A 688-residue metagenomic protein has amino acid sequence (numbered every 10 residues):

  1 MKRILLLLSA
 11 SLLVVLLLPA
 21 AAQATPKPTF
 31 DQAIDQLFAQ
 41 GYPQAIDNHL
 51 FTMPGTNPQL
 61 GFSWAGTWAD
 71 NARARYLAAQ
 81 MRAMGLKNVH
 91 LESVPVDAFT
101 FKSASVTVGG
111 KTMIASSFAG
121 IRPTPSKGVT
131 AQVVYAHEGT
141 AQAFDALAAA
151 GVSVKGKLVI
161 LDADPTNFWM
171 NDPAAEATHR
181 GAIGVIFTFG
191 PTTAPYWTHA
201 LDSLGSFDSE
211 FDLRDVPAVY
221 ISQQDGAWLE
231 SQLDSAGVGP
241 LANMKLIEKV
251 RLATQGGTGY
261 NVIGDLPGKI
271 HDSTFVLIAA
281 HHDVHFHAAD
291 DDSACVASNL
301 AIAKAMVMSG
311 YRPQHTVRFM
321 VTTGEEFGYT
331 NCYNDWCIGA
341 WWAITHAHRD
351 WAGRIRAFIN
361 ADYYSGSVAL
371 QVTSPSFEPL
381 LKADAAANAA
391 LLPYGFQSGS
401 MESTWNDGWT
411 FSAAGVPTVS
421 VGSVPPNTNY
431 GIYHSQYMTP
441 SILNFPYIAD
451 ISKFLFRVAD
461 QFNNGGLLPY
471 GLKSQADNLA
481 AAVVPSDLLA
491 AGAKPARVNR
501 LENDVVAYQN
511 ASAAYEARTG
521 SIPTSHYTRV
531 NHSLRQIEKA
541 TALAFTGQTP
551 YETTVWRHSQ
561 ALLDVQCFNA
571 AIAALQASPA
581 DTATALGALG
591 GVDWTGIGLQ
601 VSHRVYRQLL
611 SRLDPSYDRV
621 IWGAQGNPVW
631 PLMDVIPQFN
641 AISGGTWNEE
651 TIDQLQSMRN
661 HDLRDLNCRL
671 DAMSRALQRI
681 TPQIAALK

Functional and structural regions predicted by a protein language model:
L8-L17: Bacterial N-terminal signal peptides
P28-T29, T112-L147, S206-A289, L300-Y311: Soluble metallo-hydrolase cores and metallopeptidase-like ectodomains found primarily in the secretory/periplasmic
T29-F38, N57-N71, G120, Y135 (+9 more regions): Second-shell loop/turn segments in exported
Q36, N48, T52-K155, P165: Noncatalytic luminal/extracellular "stalk/propeptide" segments of secretory-pathway proteins
W64-W68, S116-F211, D215-P217, L392-Q397: Extracellular/luminal Protease-associated
W169-M170, E176, N261, V284-P379: Acidic/histidine-rich catalytic neighborhood of metal-dependent amide-processing enzymes
G257, Y364-A482, L543: Active-site-adjacent substrate-binding region of metalloamidase/peptidase-like peptide-processing proteins
K453, N463-K688: C-terminal non-catalytic alpha-helical accessory regions
